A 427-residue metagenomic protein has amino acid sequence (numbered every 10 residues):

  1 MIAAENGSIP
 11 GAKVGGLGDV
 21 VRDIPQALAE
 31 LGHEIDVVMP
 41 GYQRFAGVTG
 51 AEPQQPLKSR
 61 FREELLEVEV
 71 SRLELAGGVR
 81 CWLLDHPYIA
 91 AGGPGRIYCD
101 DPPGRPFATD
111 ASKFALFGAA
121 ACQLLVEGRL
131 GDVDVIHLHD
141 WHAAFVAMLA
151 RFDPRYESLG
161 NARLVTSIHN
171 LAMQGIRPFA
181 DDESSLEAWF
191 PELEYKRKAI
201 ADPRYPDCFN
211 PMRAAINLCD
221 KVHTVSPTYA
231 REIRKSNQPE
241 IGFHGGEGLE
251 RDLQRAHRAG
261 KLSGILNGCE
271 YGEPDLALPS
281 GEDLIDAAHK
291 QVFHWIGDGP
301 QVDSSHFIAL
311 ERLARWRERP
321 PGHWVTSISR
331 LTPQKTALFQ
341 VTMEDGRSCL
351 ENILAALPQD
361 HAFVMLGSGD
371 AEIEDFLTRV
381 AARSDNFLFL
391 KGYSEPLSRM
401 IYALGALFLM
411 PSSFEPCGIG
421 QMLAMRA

Functional and structural regions predicted by a protein language model:
M1-A427: Catalytic cores of nucleotide-sugar-dependent glycosyltransferases that transfer UDP/GDP/TDP-activated
